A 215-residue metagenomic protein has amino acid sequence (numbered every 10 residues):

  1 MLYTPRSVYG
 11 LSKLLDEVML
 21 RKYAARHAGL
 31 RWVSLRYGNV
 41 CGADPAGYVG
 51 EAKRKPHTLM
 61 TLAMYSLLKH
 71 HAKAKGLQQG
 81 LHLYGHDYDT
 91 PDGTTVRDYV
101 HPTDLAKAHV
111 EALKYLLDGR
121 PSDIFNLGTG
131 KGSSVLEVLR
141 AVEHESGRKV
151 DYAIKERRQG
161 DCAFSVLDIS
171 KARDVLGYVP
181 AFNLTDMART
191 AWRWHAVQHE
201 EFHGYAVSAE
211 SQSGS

Functional and structural regions predicted by a protein language model:
M1-T58: Catalytic helix-loop patch of NAD(P)-dependent Rossmann-fold dehydrogenases
R6, G38-P56, Y65, D87-T103 (+1 more regions): Glycine-rich "substrate-gating" loop/helix at the edge of Rossmann-like oxidoreductase active sites
R21-K22, M64-L68: Alpha-helical segments that scaffold the active site and NAD(P)H-binding pocket of short-chain dehydrogenase/reductase
L62, K69-S215: C-terminal substrate-binding subdomain of Rossmann-fold SDR/epimerase-dehydratase oxidoreductases
